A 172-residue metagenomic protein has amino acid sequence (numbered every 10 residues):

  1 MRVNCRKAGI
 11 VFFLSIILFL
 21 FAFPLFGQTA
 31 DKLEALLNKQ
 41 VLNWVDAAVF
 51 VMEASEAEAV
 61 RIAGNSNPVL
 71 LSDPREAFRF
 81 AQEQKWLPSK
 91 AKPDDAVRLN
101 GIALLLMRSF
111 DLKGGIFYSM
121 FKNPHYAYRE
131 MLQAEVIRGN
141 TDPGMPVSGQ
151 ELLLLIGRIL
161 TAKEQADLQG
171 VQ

Functional and structural regions predicted by a protein language model:
R2, G9-F12: Composition-driven detection of intrinsically disordered, low-complexity segments
R2-C5, L25-I62, S66, L71 (+1 more regions): Terminal recognition/anchoring or ligand-binding modules at protein termini
V11-P24: Bacterial N-terminal signal peptides
R79-E83: N-terminal low-complexity, intrinsically disordered segments
